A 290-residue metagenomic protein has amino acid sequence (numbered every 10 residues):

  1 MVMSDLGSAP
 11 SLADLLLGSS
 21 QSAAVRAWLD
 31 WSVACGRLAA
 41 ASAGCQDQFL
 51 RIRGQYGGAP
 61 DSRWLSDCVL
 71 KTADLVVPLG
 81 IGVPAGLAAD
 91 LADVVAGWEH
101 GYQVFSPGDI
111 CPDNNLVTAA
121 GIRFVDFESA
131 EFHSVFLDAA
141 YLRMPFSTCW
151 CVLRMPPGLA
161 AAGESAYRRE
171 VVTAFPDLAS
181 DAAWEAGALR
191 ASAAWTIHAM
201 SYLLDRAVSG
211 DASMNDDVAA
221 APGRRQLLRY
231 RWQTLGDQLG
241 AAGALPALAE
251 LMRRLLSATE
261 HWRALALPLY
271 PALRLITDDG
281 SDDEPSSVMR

Functional and structural regions predicted by a protein language model:
M1, L91-L137: Active-site acidic catalytic loop and adjacent metal/ATP-binding pocket of ATP-dependent phosphoryl transfer enzymes
M1-L50: ATP-binding pocket architecture of kinase catalytic cores
G36-A41, G57-A73, V104-F105, F127 (+2 more regions): Catalytic cores of nucleotide-enabled group-transfer and carboxylate-activating enzymes in metabolic and assembly-line
C45-F49, L75-G82, C149-M155, P176-D181: Inter-helical turn/loop segments and adjacent helix faces that build the functional surface of alpha-helical bundle
L50-V94, T234-A247, R253: Active-site catalytic-loop/activation-segment of kinase and kinase-like phosphoryl-transfer enzymes
L137-P176, A191-D211: Active-site activation/catalytic loop segments of kinase-like enzymes and analogous catalytic loops in related
L178-S192: All-alpha amphipathic helical-bundle segments outside canonical DNA-binding/catalytic cores that form hydrophobic
W195-R290: ATP/Mg2+ or Mg2+-diphosphate-binding catalytic cores that bind nucleotide phosphates or diphosphates via glycine-rich
